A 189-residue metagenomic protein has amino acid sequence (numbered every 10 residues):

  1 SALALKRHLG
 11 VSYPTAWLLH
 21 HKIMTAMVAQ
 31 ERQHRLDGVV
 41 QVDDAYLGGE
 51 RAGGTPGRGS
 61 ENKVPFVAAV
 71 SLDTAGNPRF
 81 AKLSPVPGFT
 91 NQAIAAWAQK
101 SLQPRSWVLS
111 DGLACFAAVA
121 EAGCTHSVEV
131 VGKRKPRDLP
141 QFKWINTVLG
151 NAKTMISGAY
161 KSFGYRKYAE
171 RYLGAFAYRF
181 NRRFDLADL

Functional and structural regions predicted by a protein language model:
S1-L189: Residue-level recognition of single "structural anchor" positions that define or cap local secondary structure
